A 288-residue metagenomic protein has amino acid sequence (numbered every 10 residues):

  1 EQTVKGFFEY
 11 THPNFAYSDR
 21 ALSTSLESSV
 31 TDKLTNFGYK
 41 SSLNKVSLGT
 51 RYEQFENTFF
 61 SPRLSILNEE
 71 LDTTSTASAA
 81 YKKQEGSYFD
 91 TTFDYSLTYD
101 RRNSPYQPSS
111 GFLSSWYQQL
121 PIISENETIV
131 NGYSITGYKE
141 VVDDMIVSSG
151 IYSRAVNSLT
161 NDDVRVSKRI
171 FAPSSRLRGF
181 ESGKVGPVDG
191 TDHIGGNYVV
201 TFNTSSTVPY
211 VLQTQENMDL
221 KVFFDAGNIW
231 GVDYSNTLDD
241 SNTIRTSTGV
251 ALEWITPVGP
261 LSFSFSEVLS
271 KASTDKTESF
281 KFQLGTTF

Functional and structural regions predicted by a protein language model:
E1, R63, E70-M218, V222-V232 (+3 more regions): C-terminal outer-membrane beta-barrel translocator/porin domains of Gram-negative envelope proteins and their
E1-D32, K45-G49, S134, A251: Predominantly transmembrane beta-strands of Gram-negative outer membrane beta-barrel pores used for transport
E1-G6, E27-L43, S87, L120-I129 (+1 more regions): Solvent-exposed loop/turn segments connecting transmembrane beta-strands in outer-membrane beta-barrel proteins
N14-D19, Q54-T58, K139-M145, V211-E216 (+1 more regions): Secondary-structure transition/capping motifs at alpha-helix termini and the adjoining loop/turn into the next element
D19, K33, W230-D233, S262-S264: Short small-residue beta-strand/loop micro-motif enriched in glycine and branched aliphatics
A21, F59-S61, Y106, I146-S148 (+1 more regions): Membrane-spanning beta-strand positions in outer-membrane beta-barrel proteins
L34-R63, Q84, Y88: Mixed-charge, low-complexity segments
D233-F288: C-terminal beta-signal and terminal closure region of outer-membrane beta-barrel proteins
